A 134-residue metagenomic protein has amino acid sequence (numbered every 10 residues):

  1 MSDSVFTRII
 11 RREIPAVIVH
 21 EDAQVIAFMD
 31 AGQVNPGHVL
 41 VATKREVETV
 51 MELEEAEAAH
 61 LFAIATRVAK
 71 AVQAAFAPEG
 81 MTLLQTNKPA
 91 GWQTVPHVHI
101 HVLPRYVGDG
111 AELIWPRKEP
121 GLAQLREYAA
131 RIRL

Functional and structural regions predicted by a protein language model:
M1-L134: HIT superfamily nucleotide-processing domains
